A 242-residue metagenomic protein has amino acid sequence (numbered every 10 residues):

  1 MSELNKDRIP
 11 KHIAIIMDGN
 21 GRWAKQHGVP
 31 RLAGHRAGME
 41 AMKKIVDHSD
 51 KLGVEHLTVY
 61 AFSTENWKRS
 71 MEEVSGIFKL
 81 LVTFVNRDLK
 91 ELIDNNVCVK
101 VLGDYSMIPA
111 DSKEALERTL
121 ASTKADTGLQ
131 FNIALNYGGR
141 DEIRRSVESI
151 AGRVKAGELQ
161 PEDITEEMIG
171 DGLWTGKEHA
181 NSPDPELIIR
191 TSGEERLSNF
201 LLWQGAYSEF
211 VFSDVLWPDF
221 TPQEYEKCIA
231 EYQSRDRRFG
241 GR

Functional and structural regions predicted by a protein language model:
M1-R242: Flexible, compositionally biased loop and terminal segments
